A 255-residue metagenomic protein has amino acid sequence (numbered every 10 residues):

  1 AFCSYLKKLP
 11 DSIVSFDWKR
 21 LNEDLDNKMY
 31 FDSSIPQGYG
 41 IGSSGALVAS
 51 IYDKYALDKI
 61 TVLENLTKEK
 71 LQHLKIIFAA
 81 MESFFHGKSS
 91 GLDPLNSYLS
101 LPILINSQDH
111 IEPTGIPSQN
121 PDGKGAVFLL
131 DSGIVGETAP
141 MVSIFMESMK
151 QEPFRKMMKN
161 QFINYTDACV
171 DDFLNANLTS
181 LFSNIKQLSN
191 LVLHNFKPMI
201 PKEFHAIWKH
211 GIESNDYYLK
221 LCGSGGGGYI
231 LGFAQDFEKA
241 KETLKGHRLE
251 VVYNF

Functional and structural regions predicted by a protein language model:
A1-L25, D32-S33, Q37, A56-K88 (+2 more regions): C-terminal nucleotide
G38-A46: Short, conserved micro-motifs enriched in small and acidic residues
I41, G226-G227: Gly/Ser/Thr-rich loops at beta-strand to alpha-helix junctions that form or flank small-molecule/cofactor-binding
A46-D58: Stable alpha-helical structural segments in soluble proteins, enriched in small hydrophobic residues
